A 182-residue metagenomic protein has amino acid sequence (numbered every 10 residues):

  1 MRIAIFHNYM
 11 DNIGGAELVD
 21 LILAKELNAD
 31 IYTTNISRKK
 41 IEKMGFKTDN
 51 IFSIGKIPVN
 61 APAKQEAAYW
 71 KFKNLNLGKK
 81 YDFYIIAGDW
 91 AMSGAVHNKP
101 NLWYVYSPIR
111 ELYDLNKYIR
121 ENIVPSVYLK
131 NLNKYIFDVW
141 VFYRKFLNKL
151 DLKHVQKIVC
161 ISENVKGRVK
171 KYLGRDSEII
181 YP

Functional and structural regions predicted by a protein language model:
M1-M44, K79: N-terminal subdomain of nucleotide-sugar transferases
A16, T34, I86-G88, C160-S162 (+1 more regions): Replace "coordinates the UDP/GDP/TDP-sugar" with "coordinates nucleotide-activated sugar donors
A29-D30, K43-G55, V96-S107, R175-E178: Active-site regions of enzymes building and remodeling cell-envelope glycoconjugates
D30-M92: Active-site donor-binding segments of glycosyltransferases and PAPS-dependent sulfotransferases
F83-I85, V96-L129, V159, E178: Active-site proximal beta-strand in glycosyltransferases
R120-I158, K166: Membrane-proximal helix-turn-helix segments that form the acceptor-binding/catalytic region of lipid-linked
C160-I161, K166-P182: Helix-loop-beta element that forms the nucleotide-linked donor phosphate-binding surface in glycosyltransferases
